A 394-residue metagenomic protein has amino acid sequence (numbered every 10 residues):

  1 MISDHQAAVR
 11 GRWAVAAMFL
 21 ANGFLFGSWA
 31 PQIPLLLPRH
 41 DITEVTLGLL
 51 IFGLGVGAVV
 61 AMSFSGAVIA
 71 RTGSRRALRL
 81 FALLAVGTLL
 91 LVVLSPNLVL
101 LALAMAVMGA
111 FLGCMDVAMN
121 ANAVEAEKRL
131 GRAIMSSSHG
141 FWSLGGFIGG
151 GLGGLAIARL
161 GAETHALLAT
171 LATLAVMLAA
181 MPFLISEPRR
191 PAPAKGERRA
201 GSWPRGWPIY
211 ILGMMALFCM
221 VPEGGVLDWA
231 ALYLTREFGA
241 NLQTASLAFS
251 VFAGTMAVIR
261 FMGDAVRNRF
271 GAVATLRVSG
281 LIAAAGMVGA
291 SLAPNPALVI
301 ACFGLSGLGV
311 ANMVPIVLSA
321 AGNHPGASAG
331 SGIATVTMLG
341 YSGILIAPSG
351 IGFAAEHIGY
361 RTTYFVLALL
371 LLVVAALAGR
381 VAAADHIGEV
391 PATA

Functional and structural regions predicted by a protein language model:
P31-V45, D228-T244: Short amphipathic helix-loop junctions that connect adjacent transmembrane helices in Major Facilitator Superfamily/SLC
L36-L37, V68-I69, L155-L160, L234-T235 (+3 more regions): Interfacial helix-cap and linker-helix signal at transmembrane-aqueous boundaries of multi-pass secondary transporters
D41, G73, L94-V99, G239 (+1 more regions): Helix-breaking motifs and short loop linkers at transmembrane-helix boundaries and internal kinks in secondary membrane
V60-V99: Conserved MFS/SLC helix-loop-helix module at the cytosolic interface between two early adjacent transmembrane helices
A61-S74, I157, I259-A272, A355-E356: Helix-to-loop junctions at the C-terminal end of transmembrane segments in multipass secondary transporters
V99-M108, G286, A297-L305: Paired small-residue
L100, S137-P188: Helix-loop-helix hairpin linking two adjacent transmembrane segments in secondary transporters
G113-K128, N312-P325: Intracellular juxtamembrane helix-capping segments at the cytosolic ends of symmetry-related transmembrane helices
